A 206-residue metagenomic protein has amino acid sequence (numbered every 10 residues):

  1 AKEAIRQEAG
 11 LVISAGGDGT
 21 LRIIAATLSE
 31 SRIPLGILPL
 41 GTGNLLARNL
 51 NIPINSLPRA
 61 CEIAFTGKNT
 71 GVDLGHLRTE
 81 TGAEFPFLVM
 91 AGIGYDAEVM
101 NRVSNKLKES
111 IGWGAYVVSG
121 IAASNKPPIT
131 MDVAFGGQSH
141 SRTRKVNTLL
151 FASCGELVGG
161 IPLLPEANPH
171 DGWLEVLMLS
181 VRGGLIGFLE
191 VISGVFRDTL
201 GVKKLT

Functional and structural regions predicted by a protein language model:
A1-V12, R22, A26, P58 (+1 more regions): ATP/NTP phosphate-donor binding region
S14-D18: N-terminal glycine-rich "phosphate-gripper" loop used for MgATP/nucleotide binding and carboxylate activation
G19-I33: Short Gly/Thr/Asp-enriched flexible loops that form oxyanion-binding sites at enzyme active sites
I23-A25, A47-R48, G160-I161, F188: Short glycine-/acidic-enriched loop or helix-start segments at secondary-structure transitions that form or flank
S29-P34, L38-T148, S153: Catalytic core of DAGKc-family lipid kinases
L107-G114, E156-G159, P165-I186: Gly/Ser/Thr-rich active-site loops/lids in small-molecule metabolic enzymes that frequently grip phosphoryl groups
F135-Q138, T143, N168, M178-T206: ATP/nucleoside-binding phosphotransfer catalytic cores, i.e., glycine-rich phosphate-binding loops
L150-I161, R197-T199: Phosphate-binding core of ATP-grasp and ATP-grasp-like enzymes
